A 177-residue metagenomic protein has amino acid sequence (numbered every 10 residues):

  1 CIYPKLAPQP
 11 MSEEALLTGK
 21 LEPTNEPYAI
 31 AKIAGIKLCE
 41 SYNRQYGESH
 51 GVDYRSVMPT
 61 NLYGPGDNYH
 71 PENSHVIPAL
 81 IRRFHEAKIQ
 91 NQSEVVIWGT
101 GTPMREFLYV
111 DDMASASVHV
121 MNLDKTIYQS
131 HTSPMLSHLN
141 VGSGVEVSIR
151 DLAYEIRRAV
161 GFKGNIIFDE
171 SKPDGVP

Functional and structural regions predicted by a protein language model:
C1-P10, S74, A79-K88: Mobile, glycine-enriched helix-loop/loop "lid" segments at the mouths of ligand-binding/catalytic clefts that gate
I2-Y63, D67-E72: Catalytic helix-loop patch of NAD(P)-dependent Rossmann-fold dehydrogenases
N25-Y28, T60-H75, G99-D112, S143-V145: Glycine-rich "substrate-gating" loop/helix at the edge of Rossmann-like oxidoreductase active sites
C39-Y42, S56, L62-Y63, V76-F84 (+2 more regions): Long, contiguous hydrophobic alpha-helical segments, chiefly transmembrane helices and signal peptides
Q45, P71-S74, V96, N122: Residues in and immediately flanking transmembrane alpha helices
G51, S56, H70, S74 (+3 more regions): Non-catalytic, surface-exposed connector residues within folded enzymatic/regulatory domains
L80, E86-P177: C-terminal substrate-binding subdomain of Rossmann-fold SDR/epimerase-dehydratase oxidoreductases
